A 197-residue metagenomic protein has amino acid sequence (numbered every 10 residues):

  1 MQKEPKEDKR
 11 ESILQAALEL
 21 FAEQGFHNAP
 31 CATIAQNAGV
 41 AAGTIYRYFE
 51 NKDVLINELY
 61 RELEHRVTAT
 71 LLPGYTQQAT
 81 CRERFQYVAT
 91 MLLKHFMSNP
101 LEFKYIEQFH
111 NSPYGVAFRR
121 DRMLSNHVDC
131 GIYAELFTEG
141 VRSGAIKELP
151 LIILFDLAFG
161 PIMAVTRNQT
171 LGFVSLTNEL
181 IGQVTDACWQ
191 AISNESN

Functional and structural regions predicted by a protein language model:
M1-Q24, N28-N37, V54-N57: Basic, helix-initiating cap at the start of DNA-binding domains
E7, E11, Q15, E19 (+10 more regions): Generic detection of well-ordered alpha-helical segments
E23-H27, Q78, N99, S143-G144: Short coil/turn segments at alpha/beta junctions that flank glycine-rich nucleotide-binding fingerprints
A38-F49: Short hydrophobic/aromatic patch on the recognition helix
E58, E62, L72-S98, L154-A158: Hydrophobic alpha-helical connector segments
H65-T68, L72, V116-S143, I152-D156: Amphipathic alpha-helical packing segments from all-alpha helical-bundle domains
M97-V116, R167-L171: Amphipathic alpha-helical segments used for helix-helix packing
Q108, V141-A187, N197: Hydrophobic/aromatic-rich alpha-helical bundle segments in the mid-to-C-terminal region
